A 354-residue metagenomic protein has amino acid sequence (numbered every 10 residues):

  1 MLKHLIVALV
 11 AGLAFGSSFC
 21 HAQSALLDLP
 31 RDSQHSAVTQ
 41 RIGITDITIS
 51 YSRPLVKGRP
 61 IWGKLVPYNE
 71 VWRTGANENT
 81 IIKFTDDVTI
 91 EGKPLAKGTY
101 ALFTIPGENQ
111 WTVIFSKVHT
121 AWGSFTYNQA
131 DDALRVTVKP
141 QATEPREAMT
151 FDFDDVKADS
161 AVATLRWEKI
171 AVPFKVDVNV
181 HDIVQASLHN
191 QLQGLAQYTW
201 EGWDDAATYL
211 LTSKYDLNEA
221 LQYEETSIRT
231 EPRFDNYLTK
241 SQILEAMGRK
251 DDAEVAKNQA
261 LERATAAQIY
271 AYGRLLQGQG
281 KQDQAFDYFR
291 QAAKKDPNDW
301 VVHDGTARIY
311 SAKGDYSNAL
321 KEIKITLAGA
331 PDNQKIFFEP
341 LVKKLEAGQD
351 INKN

Functional and structural regions predicted by a protein language model:
M1-H4: Positively charged n-region of N-terminal signal peptides that target proteins for export
V7-S17: Bacterial N-terminal signal peptides
C20-S24: Boundary at the C-terminal end of the N-terminal hydrophobic targeting segment
L29-K57: N-terminal targeting signals for Sec/Tat export/insertion, comprising classic cleavable signal peptides
D46-K97, F103-G202, E231: Extended, well-structured beta-strand/loop surface patches that form recognition or cofactor-anchoring regions within
L192, Q197-T226, E231, L238-R308: Alpha-helical adaptor scaffolds
A207, K240, A253, A260 (+6 more regions): Heptad-repeat amphipathic alpha-helical coiled-coil interaction surface used for oligomerization/assembly
M247-V255, G278-D283, A312-K321, D332 (+1 more regions): Alpha-helical linker/edge segments of TPR/alpha-solenoid repeat scaffolds and analogous pre-/post-domain helices
